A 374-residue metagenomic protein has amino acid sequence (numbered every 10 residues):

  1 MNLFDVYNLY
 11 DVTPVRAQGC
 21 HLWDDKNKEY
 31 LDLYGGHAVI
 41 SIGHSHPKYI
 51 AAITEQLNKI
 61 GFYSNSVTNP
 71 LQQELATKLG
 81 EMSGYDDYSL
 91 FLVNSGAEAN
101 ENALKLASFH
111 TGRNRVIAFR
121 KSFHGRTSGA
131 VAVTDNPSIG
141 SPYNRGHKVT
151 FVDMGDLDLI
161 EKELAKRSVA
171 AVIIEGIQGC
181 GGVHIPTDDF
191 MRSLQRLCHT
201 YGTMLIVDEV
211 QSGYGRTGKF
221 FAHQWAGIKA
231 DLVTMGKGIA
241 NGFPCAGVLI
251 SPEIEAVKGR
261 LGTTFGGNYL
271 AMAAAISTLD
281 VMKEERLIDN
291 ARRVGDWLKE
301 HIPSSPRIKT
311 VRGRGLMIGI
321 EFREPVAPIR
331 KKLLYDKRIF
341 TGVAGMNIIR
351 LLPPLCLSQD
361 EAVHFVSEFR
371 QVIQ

Functional and structural regions predicted by a protein language model:
M1-Q374: Conserved N-terminal phosphate-binding loop of PLP-dependent enzymes in the Aspartate aminotransferase
